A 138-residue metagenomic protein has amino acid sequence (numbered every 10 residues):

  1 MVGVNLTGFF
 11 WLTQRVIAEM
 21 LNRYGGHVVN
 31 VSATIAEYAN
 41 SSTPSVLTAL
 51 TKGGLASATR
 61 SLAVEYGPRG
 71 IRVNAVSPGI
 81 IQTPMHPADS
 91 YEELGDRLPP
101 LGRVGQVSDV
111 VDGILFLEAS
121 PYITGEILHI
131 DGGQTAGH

Functional and structural regions predicted by a protein language model:
M1-F10, G25, V29, K52-L55 (+1 more regions): Catalytic Tyr-X3-Lys loop
G8-T13, H27, E37, L55 (+2 more regions): Conserved internal alpha-helix within the Rossmann fold of NAD(P)-dependent oxidoreductases
F9, M20-T34, T43, P68-I71 (+1 more regions): Active-site loop of short-chain dehydrogenase/reductase
F10, Q106-I130, T135: C-terminal substrate-recognition "lid" of short-chain dehydrogenase/reductases
T13, T51, T59: Active-site helix of classical SDR
A18, V64-E65: Alpha-helical segment proximal to the catalytic Tyr-Lys
S42-P44, P68, A75-L98, G137-H138: A glycine/serine/threonine-rich, flexible loop-to-helix segment that serves as the NAD(P) cofactor-binding "lid"
A56, Y66-I81, V111, I123-I130: Conserved Rossmann-fold SDR core element
